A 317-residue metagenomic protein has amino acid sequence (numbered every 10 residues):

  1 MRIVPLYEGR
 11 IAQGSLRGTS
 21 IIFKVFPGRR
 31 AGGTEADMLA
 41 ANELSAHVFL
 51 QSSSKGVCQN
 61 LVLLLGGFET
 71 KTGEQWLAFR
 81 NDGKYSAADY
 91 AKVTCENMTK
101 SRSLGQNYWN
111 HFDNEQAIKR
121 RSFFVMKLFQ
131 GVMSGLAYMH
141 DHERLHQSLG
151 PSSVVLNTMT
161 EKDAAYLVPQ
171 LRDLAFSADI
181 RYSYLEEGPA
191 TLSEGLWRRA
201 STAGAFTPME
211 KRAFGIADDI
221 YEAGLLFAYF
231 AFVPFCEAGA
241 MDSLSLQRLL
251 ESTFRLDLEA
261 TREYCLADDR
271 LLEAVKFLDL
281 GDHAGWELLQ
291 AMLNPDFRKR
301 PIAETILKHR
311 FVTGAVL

Functional and structural regions predicted by a protein language model:
R2-V57, V62: ATP-binding glycine-rich loop module of kinase domains
L63-Q75: Short beta-strand micro-motifs within the conserved protein kinase catalytic domain, predominantly in the N-lobe
T72-S86: Conserved short submotifs of the Hanks-type protein kinase catalytic core that shape the nucleotide-binding pocket
L128-F129: Activation segment signature within eukaryotic-like protein kinase domains
S134-R144: Protein kinase catalytic-loop region centered on the HRD/HxD motif
G150-K211: Activation segment/activation loop of eukaryotic-type protein kinase catalytic domains
G195-L196, T202-D279: Conserved C-lobe activation region of Hanks-type protein kinase-like domains
N294-K299, A303-L317: Terminal C-lobe "cap" of eukaryotic-type protein kinase domains
